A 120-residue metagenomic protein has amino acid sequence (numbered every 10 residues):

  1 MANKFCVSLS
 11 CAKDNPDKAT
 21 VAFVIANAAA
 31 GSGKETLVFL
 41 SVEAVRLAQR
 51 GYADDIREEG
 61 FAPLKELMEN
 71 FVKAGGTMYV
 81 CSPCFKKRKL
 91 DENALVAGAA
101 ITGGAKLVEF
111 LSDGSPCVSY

Functional and structural regions predicted by a protein language model:
A2-C6: Extreme N-terminal starter segment of soluble prokaryotic enzymes
V7-T20, Y52: Short, glycine-rich nucleotide/cofactor-binding loops
A19-G33, V38: Histidine-anchored nucleotide/phosphate-binding helix
A30, V72, L111-S112: Anion (oxyanion) recognition and catalysis
T36-S41, M78-S82: Short internal beta-strands
A44-E58: N-terminal beta-loop-helix "entrance" segment that forms/cooperates in small-molecule cofactor or anionic ligand
D55-S82: A glycine-rich helix N-cap at a beta->alpha junction
K87-E109, D113, V118-S119: C-terminal structural segments of small proteins and small subunits
